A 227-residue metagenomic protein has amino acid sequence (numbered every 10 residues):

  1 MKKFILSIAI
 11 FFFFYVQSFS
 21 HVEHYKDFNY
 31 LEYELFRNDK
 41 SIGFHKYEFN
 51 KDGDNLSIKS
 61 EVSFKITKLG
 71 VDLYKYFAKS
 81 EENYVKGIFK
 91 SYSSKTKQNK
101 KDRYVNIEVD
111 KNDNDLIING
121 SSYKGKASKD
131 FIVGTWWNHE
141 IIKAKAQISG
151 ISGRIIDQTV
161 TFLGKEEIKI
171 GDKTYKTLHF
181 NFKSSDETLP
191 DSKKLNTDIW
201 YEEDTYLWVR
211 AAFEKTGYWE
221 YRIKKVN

Functional and structural regions predicted by a protein language model:
M1-F4: Positively charged n-region of N-terminal signal peptides that target proteins for export
L6-S7, K86: Short amphipathic alpha-helical "recognition" segments used for binding
S7-Y15: Bacterial N-terminal signal peptides
H21-D110, E140-N227: Acidic, serine/threonine-rich low-complexity disordered tracts
S94-G134: Hydrophobic, well-structured mid-protein blocks that either form specific transmembrane helices
G134, N138-E140: Alpha-helical transmembrane spans
